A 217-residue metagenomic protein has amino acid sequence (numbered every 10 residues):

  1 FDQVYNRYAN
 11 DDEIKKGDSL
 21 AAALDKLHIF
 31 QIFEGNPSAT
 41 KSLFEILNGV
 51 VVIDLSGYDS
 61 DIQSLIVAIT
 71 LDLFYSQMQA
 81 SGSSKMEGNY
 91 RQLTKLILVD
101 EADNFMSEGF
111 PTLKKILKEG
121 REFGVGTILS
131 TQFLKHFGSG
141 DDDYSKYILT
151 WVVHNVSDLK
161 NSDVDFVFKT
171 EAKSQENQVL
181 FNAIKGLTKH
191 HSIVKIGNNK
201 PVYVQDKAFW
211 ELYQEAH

Functional and structural regions predicted by a protein language model:
F1-E122, G138, K185-G197: P-loop NTPase motor domains
I62, K160, E211-Y213: A broad, structure-centric signal for solvent-exposed, well-ordered loop/edge residues that line or flank functional
A68-L71, F168-T170, W210: Short, solvent-exposed amphipathic alpha-helical segments in soluble enzyme and RNA/protein-processing domains
E87-N89, K95, L134, Y144-Y147 (+1 more regions): Active/binding-pocket-proximal capping segment
L98, I148-L149, A208-F209: Short alpha-helix boundary/capping motifs
K114-Y203: Conserved ATP-driven motor cores of ASCE-family P-loop NTPases powering translocation/secretion/packaging/pilus
P201-H217: Charge-patterned, long linear interaction tracts outside catalytic cores
